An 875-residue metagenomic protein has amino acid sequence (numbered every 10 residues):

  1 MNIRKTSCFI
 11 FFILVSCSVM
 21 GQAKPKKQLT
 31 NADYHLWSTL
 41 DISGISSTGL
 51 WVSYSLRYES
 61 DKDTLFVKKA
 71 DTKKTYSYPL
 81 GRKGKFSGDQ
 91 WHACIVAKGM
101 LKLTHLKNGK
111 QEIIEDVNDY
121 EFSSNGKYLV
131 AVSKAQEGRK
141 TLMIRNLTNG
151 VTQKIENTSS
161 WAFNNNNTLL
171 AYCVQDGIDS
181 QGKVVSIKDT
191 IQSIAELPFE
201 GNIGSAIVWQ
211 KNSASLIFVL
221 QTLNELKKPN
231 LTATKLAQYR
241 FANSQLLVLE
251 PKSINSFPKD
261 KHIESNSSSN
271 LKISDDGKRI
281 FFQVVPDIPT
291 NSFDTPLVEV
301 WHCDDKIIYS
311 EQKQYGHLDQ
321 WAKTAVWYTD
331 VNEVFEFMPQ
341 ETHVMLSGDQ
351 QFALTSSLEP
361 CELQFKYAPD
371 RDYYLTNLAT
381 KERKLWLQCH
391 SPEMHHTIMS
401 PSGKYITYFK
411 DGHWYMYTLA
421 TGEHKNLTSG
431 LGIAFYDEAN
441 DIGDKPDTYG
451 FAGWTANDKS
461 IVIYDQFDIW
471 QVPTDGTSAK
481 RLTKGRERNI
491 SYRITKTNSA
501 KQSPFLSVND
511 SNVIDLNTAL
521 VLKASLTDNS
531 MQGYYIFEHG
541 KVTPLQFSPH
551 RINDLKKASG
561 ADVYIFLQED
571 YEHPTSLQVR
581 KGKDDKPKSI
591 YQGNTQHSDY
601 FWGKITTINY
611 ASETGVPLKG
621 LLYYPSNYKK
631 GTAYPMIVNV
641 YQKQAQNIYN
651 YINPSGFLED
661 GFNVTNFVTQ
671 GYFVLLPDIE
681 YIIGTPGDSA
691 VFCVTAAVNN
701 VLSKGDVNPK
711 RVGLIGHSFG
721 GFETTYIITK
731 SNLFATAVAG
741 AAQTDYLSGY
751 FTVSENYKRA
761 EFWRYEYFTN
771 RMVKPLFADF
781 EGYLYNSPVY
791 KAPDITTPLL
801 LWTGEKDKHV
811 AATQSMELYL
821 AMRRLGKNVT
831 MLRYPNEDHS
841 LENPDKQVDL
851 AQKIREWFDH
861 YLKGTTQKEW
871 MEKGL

Functional and structural regions predicted by a protein language model:
A32-T64, L80-G84, T342-G348, L520 (+1 more regions): Beta-strand-rich domains and repeat architectures in extracellular enzymes and scaffolds, especially beta-propellers
S43-W51, K83-H92, V96, Y120-L129 (+9 more regions): Blade-terminus and WD-like Trp-Asp/Gly-His loop motifs, strongest in beta-propeller folds
S53-E59, W91-M100, H105, Y128-G138 (+18 more regions): Beta-strand C-termini and the immediately following turn/loop, strongest in propeller blades
K68, I144-R145, K183-D189, A233-N243 (+4 more regions): Beta-propeller blade signature
Q136, K140, T222-L226, N230-K259 (+9 more regions): Predominantly five- to eight-bladed beta-propeller fold
F281-Q283, H317, W321-K323, V334-E336 (+6 more regions): Non-catalytic accessory segments flanking enzyme active sites
T632-K643: Short beta-strand element of the alpha/beta-hydrolase
N653-L875: Active-site-proximal cap/loop segments of hydrolase catalytic domains
